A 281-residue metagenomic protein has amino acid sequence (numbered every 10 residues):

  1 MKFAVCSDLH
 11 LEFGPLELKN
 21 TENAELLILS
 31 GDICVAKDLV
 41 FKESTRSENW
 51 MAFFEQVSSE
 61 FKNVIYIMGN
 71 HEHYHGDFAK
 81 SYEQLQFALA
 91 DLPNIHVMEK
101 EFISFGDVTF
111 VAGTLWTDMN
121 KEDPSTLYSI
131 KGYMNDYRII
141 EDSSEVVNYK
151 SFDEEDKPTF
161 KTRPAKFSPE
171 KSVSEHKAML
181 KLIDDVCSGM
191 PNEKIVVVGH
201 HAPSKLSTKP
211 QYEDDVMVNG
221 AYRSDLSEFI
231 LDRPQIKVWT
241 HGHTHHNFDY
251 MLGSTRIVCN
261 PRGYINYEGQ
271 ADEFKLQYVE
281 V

Functional and structural regions predicted by a protein language model:
M1-A4, F102-A112, M190-K194, M251-R256: Beta-strand-turn-beta hairpins that frame and shape the catalytic cleft of phosphate-ester-processing enzymes
M1-I67, E72-S81: N-terminal active-site segment of His-dependent metallophosphoesterases
V5-S7, L27-D32, I65-N70, H96-K100 (+3 more regions): Active-site neighborhood of phospho(di)ester-bond hydrolases with catalytic His/Asp-centered motifs
H10-L16, C34-D38, H71-S81, F102-S104 (+4 more regions): Active-site environment of divalent metal-dependent phosphoester hydrolases
P15-T21, F53-S58, V97-G106, M179-E193: Short amphipathic alpha-helices and their capping/turn segments at secondary-structure boundaries
N63-R138: A basic- and aromatic-enriched beta-loop-alpha substructure that forms the phosphate/nucleotide- and DNA/RNA-contacting
S104, K209-P210, V218-K237, H245-V281: Binuclear metal-dependent phosphoesterase catalytic core
V111-V196, H201-E213: Active-site-proximal loop/helix segment associated with metal-binding centers of metalloenzymes
